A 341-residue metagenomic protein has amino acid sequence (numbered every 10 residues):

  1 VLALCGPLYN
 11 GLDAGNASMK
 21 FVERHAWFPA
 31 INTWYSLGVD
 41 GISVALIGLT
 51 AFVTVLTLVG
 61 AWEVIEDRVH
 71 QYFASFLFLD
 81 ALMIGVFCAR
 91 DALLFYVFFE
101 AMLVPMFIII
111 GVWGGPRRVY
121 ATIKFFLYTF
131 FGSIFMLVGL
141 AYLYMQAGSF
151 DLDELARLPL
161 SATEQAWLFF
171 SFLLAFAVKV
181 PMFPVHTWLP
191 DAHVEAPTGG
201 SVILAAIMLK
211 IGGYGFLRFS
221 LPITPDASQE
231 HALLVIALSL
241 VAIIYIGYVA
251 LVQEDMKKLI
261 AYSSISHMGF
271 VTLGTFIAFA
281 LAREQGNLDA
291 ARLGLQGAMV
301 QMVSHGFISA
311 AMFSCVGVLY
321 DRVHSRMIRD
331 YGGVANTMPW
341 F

Functional and structural regions predicted by a protein language model:
V1-A74, S149-R157: Transmembrane helix-loop-helix hairpins at membrane boundaries of multipass inner-membrane proteins
L2-N10, L79-M83, K210-G212: A generic, lipid-embedded transmembrane alpha helix
L56-V64, A81-L93, F107-F341: Hydrophobic transmembrane alpha-helices and their helix-loop junctions in integral membrane proteins
V97: Short, ordered loop/turn segments at secondary-structure junctions
E100: Short phosphate-coordinating micro-motif centered on Lys-Gly-acidic
V104: Active-site-proximal acidic secondary-structure segment that organizes catalysis
